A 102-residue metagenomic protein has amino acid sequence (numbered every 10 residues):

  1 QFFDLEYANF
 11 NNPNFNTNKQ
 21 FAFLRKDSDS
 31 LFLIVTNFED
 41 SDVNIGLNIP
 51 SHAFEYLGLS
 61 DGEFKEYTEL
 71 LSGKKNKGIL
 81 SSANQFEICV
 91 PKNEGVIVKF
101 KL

Functional and structural regions predicted by a protein language model:
Q1-F32, S41, G46: Glycan-recognition and catalytic regions of carbohydrate-active enzymes
N16, K26, D40, S81 (+1 more regions): Surface-exposed coil/turn segments at beta-strand junctions on protein surfaces, enriched
A22-L24, I34, I97-K101: Short, well-ordered beta-strand micro-motif
S28, F38-S41, H52, S72 (+1 more regions): Short, glycine-/Ser/Thr-/acidic-enriched flexible segments
L33, N37, Y67: Conserved, mostly hydrophobic/aromatic
E39-S60: Surface-exposed beta-strand/loop patches in extracellular or lumenal glycoproteins
E63-Q85: Solvent-exposed beta-strand/loop surfaces of large extracellular or lumenal domains
G78-L102: C-terminal beta-strand-rich structural cap/linker in extracellular carbohydrate-active enzymes
